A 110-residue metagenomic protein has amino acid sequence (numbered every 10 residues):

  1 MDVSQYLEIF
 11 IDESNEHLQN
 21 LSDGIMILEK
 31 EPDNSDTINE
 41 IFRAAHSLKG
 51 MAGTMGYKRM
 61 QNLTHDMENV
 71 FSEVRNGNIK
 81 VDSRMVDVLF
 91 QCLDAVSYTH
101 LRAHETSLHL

Functional and structural regions predicted by a protein language model:
M1-R43: Long, amphipathic alpha-helical coiled-coil segments characteristic of histidine-phosphotransfer scaffolds
E13, H17, M51, G77-N78: Histidine kinase transmitter module recognition
L18, S22-I25, A45, E68-F71 (+1 more regions): Residue-level signal for cytosolic alpha-helical hairpin/rod architecture
G24-P32, M55, F71-V81, R102: Secondary-structure edge/capping motif, primarily at the C-terminal ends of alpha-helices and the immediately following
T37-I41, T54-V70, D82-A95: Short, well-ordered alpha-helical segments that carry or flank key catalytic/ligand-binding motifs at enzyme/regulatory
T99-T106: Conserved small/polar residues in nucleotide/adenosyl-binding loops
